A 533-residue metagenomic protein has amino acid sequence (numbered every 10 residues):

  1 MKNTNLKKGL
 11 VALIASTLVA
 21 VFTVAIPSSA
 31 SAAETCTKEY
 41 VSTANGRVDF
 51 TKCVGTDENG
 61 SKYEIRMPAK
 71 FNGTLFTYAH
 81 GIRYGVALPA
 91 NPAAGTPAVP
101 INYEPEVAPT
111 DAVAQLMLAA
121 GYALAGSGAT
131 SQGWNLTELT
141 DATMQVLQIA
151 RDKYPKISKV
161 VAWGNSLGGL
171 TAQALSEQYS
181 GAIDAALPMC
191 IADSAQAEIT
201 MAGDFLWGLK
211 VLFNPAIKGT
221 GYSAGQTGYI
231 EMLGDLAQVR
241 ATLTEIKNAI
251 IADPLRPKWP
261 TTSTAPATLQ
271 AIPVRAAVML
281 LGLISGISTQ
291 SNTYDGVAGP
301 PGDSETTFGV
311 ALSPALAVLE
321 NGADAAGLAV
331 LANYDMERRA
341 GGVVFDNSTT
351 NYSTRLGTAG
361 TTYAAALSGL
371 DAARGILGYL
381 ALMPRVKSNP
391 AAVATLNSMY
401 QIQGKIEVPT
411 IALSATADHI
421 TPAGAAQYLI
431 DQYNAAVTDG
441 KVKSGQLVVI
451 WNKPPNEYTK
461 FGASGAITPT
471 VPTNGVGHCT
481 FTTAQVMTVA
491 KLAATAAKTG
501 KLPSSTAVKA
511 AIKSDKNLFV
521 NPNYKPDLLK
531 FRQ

Functional and structural regions predicted by a protein language model:
K2-S31: Secretory targeting and sorting signals
A33-N165, L170-Q533: C-terminal His-loop and adjacent cap/lid subdomain of alpha/beta-hydrolase
